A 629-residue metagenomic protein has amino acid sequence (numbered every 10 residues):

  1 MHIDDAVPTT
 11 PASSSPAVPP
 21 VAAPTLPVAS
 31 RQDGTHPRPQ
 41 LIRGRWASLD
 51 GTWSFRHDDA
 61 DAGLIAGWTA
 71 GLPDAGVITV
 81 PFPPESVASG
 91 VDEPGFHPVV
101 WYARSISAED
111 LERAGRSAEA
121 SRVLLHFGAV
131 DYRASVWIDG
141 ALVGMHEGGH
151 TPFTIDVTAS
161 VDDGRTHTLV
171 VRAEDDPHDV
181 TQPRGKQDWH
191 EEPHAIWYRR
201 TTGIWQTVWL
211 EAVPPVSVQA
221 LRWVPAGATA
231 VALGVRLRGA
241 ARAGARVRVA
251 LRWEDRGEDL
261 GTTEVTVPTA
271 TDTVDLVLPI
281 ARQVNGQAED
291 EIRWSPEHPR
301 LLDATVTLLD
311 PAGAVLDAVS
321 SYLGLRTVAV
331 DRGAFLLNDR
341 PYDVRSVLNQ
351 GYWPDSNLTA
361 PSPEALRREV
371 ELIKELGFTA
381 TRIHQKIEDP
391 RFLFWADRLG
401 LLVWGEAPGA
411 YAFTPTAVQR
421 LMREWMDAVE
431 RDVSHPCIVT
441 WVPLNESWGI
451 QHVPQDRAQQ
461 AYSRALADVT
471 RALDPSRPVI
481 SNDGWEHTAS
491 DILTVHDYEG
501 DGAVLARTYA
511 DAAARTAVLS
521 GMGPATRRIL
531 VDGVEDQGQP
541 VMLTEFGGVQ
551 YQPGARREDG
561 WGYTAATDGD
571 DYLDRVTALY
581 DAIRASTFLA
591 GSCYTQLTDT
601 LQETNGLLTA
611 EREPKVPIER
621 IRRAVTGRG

Functional and structural regions predicted by a protein language model:
M1-I383, P390, W395, V439-T440 (+5 more regions): Secreted/periplasmic carbohydrate-active enzymes, especially glycoside hydrolases
A380-R612, R620: Substrate-binding/catalytic cleft of secreted carbohydrate-active enzymes, primarily glycoside hydrolases
